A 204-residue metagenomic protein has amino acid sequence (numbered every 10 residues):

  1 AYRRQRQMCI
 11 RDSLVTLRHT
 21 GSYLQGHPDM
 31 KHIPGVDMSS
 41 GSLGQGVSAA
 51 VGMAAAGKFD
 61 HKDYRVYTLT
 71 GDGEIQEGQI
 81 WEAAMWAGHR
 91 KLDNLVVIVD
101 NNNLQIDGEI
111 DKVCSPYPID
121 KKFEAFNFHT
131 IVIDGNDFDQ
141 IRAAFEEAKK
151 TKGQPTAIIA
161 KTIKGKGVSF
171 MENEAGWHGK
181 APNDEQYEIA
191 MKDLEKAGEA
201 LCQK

Functional and structural regions predicted by a protein language model:
A1-I10: Single conserved hydrophobic/aromatic residue that forms the stacking wall/gate of nucleotide- or nucleobase-binding
R11-S13, N183-D184: General structural signal for secondary-structure boundaries
L14-Y23: A glycine-rich, hydrophobic loop/mini-helix early in the fold
Y23-K204: Glycine-rich ThDP/TPP pyrophosphate-binding loop and its adjacent helix/strand module within ThDP-dependent enzymes
